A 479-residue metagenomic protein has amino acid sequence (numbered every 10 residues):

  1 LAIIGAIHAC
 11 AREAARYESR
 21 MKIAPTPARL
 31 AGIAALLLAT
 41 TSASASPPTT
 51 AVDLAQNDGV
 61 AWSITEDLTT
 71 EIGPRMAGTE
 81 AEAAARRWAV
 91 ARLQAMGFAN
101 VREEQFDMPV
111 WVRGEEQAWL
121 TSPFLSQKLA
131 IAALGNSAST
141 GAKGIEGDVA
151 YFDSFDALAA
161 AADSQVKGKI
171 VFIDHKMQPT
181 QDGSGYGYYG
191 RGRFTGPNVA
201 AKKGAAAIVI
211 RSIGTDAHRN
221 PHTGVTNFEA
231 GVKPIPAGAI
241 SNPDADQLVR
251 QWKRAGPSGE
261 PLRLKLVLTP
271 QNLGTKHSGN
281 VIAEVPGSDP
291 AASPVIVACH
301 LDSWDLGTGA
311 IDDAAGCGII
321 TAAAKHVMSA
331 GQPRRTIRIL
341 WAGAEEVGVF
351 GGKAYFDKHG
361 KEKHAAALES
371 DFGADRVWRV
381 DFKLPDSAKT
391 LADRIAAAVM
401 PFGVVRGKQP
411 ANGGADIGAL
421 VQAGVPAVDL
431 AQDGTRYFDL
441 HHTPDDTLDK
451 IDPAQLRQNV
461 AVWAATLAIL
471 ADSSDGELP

Functional and structural regions predicted by a protein language model:
I3-A9, E13-E18: Short, positively charged and aromatic/hydrophobic N-terminal segments
A31-S42: Bacterial N-terminal signal peptides
P47, T121-D163, T226-A310, A322-K325 (+2 more regions): Soluble metallo-hydrolase cores and metallopeptidase-like ectodomains found primarily in the secretory/periplasmic
P47-T79, N220-V225, D302, S370-D375 (+1 more regions): N-terminal capping segment at the start of a domain
T49-Q56, T70-A81, G147-F152, Q181-P197 (+6 more regions): Second-shell loop/turn segments in exported
D58, E66, T70-D182: Noncatalytic luminal/extracellular "stalk/propeptide" segments of secretory-pathway proteins
S126, A142, I235-I240, A245-D246 (+5 more regions): Metal-dependent peptidase/peptidase-like ectodomains
A237, K325, S329, F438-P479: His/Asp/Glu-rich mid-to-C-terminal helical/loop segments that flank catalytic regions of hydrolases
